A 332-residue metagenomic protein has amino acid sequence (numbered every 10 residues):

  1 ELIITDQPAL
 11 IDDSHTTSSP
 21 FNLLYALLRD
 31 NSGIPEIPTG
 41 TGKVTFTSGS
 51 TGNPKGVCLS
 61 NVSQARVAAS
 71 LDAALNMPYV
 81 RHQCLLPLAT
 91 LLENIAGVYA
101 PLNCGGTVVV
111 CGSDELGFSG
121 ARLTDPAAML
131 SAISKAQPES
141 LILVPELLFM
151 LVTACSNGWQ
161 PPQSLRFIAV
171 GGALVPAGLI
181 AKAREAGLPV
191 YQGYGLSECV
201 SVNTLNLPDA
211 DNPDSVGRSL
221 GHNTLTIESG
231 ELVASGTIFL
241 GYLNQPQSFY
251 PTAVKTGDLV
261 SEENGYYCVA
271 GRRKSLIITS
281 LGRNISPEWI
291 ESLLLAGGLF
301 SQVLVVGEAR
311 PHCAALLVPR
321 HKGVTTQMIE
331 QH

Functional and structural regions predicted by a protein language model:
S18-T41: Flexible, low-complexity linker/hinge segments
I34, T41-V67: Conserved AMP-binding A3 loop
P54-G56, V67-L71, I95, L148-C155 (+5 more regions): Adenylate-forming
N61, L196-D214, T237-G241, Q247 (+1 more regions): Active-site loops of AMP-binding adenylate-forming
A65-R81, L88-S140, P145-F149, T153-A154: Conserved AMP-binding/adenylation subdomain of ANL enzymes
C104-G106, P138-I142, V152-D211, S301: Gly/Ser/Thr-rich phosphate-binding loop
R218-S219, E228-K255, S261, Y266-C268 (+1 more regions): Conserved ATP/PPi-binding loop(s) of AMP-dependent carboxylate-activating enzymes
S235, L259-H332: AMP-binding/adenylate-forming catalytic core of the ANL superfamily
